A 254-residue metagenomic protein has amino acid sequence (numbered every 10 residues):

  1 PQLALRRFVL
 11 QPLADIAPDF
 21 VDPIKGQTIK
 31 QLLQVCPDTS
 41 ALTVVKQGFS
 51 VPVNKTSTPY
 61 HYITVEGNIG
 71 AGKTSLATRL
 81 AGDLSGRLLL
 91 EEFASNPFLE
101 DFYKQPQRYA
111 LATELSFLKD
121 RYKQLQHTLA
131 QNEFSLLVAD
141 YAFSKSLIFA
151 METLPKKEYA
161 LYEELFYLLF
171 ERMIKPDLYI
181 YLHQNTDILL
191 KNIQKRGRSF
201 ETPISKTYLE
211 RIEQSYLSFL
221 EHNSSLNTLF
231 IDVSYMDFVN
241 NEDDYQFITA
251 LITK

Functional and structural regions predicted by a protein language model:
P1-V51: Flexible, gly/pro- and Lys/Arg-enriched active-site loops
V44-Y60, K191-P203, T207-K254: NTP-dependent small-molecule kinase module
V65: Hydrophobic anchor at the beta1->P-loop junction of P-loop NTPases
K73: Conserved lysine of the Walker
L76-A77, A81: Post-Walker A alpha-helix
G82-D120: Conserved substrate/cofactor phosphate-moiety recognition/catalytic segment in nucleotide-dependent phosphotransferases
Y109, T113-I174: Glycine-rich phosphate-binding loop used to anchor ATP phosphates in small-molecule kinases, encompassing both
L147-L217: A glycine- and Lys/Arg-enriched "phosphate-lid" helix/loop adjacent to the NTP-binding pocket of small-molecule kinases
